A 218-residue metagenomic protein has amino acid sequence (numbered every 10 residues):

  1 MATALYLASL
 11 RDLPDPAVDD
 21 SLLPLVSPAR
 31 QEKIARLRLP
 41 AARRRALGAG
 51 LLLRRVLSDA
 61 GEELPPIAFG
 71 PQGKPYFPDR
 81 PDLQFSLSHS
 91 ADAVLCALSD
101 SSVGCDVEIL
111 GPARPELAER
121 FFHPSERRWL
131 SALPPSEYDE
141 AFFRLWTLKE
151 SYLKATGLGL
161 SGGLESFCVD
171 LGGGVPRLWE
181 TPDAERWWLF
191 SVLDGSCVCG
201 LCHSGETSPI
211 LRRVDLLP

Functional and structural regions predicted by a protein language model:
M1-P218: Core catalytic alpha/beta fold that binds nucleotide/phospho-ligands
